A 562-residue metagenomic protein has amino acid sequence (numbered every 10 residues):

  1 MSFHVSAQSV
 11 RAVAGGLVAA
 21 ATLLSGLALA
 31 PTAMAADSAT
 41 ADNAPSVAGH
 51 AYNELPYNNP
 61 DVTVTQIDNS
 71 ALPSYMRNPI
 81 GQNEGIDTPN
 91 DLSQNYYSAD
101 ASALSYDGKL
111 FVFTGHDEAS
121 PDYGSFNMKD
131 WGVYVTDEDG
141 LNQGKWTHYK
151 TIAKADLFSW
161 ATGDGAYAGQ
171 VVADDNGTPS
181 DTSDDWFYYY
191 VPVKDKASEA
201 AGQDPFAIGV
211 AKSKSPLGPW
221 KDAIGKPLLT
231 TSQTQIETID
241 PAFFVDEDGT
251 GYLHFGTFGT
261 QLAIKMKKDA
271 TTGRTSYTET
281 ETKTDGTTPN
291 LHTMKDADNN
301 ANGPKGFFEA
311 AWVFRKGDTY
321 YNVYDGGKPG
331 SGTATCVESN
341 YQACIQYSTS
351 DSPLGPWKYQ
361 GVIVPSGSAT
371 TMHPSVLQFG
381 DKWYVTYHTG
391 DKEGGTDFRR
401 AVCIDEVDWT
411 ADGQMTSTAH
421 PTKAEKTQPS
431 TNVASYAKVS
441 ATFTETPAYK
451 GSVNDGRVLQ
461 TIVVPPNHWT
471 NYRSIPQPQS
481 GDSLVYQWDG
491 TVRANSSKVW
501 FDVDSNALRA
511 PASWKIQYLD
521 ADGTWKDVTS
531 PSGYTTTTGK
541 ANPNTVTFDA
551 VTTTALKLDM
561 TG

Functional and structural regions predicted by a protein language model:
M1-D37: Secretory targeting and sorting signals
D42-A168, A173-I236, V245-G303, R315-Y321 (+3 more regions): Beta-rich carbohydrate-recognition and catalytic domains
Y96-S98, S105, F126, G306 (+3 more regions): Short, surface-exposed loop/turn motifs at beta-strand boundaries within globular domains
S98-D100, A166-A168, T238-D240, F308-A311 (+3 more regions): Conserved positions at the start
F243, S375-L377: Catalytic nucleophile loop of clan PA
D412-H468, V503-K515, D559-G562: Juxtadomain low-complexity/linker regions and immediately adjacent membrane-anchoring helices
V464-S530, K540-G562: Aromatic, loop-rich ligand-recognition surfaces of beta-strand-rich domains
T535-T537: Short beta-strand segments within Ig-like beta-sandwich modules, predominantly Fibronectin type-III
